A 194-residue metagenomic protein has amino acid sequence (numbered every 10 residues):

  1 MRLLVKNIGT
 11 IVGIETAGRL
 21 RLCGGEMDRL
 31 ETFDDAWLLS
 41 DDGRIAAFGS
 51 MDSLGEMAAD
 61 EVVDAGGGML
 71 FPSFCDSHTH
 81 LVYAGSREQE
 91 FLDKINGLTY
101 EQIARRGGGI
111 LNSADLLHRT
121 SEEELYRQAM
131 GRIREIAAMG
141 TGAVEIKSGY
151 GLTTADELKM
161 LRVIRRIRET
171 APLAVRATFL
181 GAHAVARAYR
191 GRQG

Functional and structural regions predicted by a protein language model:
M1-K6: Extreme N-terminal starter segment of soluble prokaryotic enzymes
N7-A17: Short polar catalytic/cofactor-binding loops
I8, L38, G43, G67 (+4 more regions): Divalent metal-coordination and catalytic microenvironments
E15-L70: Histidine-rich, glycine-flanked metal-binding segment
D60-E61, A65-Q128: Metal-associated gating/positioning segment near the N- to mid-region
S113-A129, R134, G142-G194: Metal-coordinating catalytic core of metallo-dependent amide/deamination hydrolases
